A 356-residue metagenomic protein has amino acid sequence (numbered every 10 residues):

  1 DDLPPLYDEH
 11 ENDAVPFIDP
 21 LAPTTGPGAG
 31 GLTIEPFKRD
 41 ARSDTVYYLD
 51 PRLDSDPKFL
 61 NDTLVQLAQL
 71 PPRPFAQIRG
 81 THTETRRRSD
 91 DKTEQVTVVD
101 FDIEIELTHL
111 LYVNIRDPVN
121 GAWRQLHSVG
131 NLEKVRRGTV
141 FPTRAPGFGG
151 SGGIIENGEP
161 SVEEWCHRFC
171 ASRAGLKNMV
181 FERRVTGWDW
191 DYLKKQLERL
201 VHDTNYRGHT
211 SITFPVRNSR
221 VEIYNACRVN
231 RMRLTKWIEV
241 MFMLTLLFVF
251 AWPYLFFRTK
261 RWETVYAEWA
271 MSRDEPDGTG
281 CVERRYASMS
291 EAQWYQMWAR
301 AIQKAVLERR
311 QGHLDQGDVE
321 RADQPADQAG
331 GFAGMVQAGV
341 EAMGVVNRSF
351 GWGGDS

Functional and structural regions predicted by a protein language model:
D1-E163, H167, F181, S356: Intrinsically disordered, low-complexity regulatory segments in eukaryotic proteins
D100-V345, G351: Extended amphipathic alpha-helical regions
F350-S356: Short amphipathic alpha-helical segments
